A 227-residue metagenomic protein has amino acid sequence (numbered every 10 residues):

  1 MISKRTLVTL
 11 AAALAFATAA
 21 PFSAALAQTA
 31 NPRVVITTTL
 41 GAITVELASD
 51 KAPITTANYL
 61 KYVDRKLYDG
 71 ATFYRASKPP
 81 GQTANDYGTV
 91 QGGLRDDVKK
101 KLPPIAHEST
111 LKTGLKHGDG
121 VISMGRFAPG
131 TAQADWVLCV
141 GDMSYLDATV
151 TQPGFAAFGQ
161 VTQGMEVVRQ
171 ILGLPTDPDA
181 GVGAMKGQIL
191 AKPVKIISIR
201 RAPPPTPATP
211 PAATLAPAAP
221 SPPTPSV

Functional and structural regions predicted by a protein language model:
I2, F22-V227: Cyclophilin-like peptidyl-prolyl cis-trans isomerases
S3-L14: N-terminal export leaders
L14-A20, A24: Hydrophobic core
